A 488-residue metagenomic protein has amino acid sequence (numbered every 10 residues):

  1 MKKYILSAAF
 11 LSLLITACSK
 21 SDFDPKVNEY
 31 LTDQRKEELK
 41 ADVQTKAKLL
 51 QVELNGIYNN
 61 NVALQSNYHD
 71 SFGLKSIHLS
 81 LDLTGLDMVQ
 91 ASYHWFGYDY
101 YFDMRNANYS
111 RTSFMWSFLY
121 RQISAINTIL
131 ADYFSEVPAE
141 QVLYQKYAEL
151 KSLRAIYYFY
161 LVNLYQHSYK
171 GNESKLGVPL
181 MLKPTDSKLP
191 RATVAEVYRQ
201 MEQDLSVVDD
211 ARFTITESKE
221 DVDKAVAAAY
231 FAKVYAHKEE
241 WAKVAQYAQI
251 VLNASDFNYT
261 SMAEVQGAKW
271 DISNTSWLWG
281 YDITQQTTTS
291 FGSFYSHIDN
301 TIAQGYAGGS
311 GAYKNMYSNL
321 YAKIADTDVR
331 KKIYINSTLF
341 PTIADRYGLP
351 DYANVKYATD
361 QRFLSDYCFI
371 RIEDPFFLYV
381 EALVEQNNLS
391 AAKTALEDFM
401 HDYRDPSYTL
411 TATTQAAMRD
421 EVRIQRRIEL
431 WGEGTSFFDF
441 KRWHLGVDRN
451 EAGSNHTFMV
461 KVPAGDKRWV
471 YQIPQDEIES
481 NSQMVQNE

Functional and structural regions predicted by a protein language model:
M1-T16: Sec-dependent bacterial lipoprotein signal peptides
C18-L74, L320, I324, K393 (+2 more regions): Membrane-proximal, proline-rich intrinsically disordered regions
Y30, S71-H78, S168-S174, I215-F294 (+1 more regions): Short, surface-exposed recognition loops and adjoining beta-strand edges that mediate ligand/DNA contacts, enriched
Q90-L164, L205, D210-I215, R362-Y367 (+2 more regions): Conserved, well-structured interaction surfaces
I123-I126, Y198, L205, A248 (+2 more regions): Inward-facing hydrophobic residues that define packing positions of alpha-helical scaffold repeats
A245-I372, E429, G434, H444 (+3 more regions): Hydrophobic-face positions in mid-chain alpha helices that act as interaction patches
